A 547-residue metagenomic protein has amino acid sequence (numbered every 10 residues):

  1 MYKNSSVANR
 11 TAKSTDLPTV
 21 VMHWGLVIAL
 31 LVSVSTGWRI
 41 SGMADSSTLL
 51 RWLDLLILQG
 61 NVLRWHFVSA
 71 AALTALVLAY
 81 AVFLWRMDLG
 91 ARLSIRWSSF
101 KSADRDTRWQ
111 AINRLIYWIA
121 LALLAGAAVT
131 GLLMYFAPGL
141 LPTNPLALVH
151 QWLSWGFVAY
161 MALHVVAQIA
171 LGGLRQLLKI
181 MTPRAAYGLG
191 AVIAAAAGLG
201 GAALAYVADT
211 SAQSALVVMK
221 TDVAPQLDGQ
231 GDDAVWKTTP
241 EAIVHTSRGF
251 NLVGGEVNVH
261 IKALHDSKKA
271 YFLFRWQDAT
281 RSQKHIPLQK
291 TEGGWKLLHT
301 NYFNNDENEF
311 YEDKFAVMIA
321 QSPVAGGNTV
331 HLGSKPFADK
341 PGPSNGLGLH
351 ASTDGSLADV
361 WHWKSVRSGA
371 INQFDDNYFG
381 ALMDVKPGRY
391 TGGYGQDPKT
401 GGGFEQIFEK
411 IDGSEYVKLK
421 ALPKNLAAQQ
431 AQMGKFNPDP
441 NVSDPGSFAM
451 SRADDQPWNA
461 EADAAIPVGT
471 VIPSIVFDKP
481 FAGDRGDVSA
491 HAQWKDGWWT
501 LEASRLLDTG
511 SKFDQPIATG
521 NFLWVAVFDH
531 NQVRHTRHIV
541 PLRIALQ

Functional and structural regions predicted by a protein language model:
M1-A212: Membrane-embedded alpha-helical bundles that constitute the cytochrome b-like, heme-associated redox core of multi-pass
G60, V259-K262, V488-W494: Beta-strand-rich interaction surfaces with strong enrichment in secreted/lumenal proteins
L189-I193, L199-H285, A462-F481, V525-Q547: Order/disorder boundary and secretion-linked terminal/linker segments
L204-Q230, Q289-G469, K495, G510-Q547: Acidic/polar low-complexity flexible segments
G255-V259, H299-N304, G486-V488: Short alpha-helical segments and helix-capping/turn motifs at coil-helix boundaries
H265-K269, S322-P323, W494-W498: A short, structured loop/turn motif at beta-sheet edges
F274-D278, L501-D508: Short, hydrophobic/aromatic-enriched beta-strand segments in well-ordered soluble domains
T470, I475-L501: Extended, solvent-exposed segments with strong compositional bias
